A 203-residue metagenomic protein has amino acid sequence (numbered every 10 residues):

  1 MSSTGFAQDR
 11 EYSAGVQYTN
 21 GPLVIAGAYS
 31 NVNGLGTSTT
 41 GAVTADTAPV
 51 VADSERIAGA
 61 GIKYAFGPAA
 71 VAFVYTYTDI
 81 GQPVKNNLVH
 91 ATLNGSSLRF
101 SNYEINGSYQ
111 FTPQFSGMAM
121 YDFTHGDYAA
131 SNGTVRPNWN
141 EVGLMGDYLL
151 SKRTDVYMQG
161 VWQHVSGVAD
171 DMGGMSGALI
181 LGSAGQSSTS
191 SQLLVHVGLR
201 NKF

Functional and structural regions predicted by a protein language model:
M1-T19: Aromatic- and glycine-enriched pocket-lining scaffold segments that form the walls of small-molecule binding clefts
S13-Y148, Q159-Q163, N201: Detector for outer-membrane/organellar transmembrane beta-barrel domains, recognizing the amphipathic beta-strand
Q114, L150-V156, T189: Short loop/turn motifs that connect adjacent beta-strands in outer-membrane beta-barrel proteins
G133-T134, G185-S188: Short proline/glycine-enriched turn/loop segments at secondary-structure junctions
L150, S187-F203: Outer-membrane beta-barrel "beta-signal"
K152, G160-A178: C-terminal beta-signal and adjacent terminal beta-strands/loops of Gram-negative outer-membrane beta-barrel proteins
S176-Q186: Low-complexity, intrinsically disordered Gly/Pro/Thr-rich segments
